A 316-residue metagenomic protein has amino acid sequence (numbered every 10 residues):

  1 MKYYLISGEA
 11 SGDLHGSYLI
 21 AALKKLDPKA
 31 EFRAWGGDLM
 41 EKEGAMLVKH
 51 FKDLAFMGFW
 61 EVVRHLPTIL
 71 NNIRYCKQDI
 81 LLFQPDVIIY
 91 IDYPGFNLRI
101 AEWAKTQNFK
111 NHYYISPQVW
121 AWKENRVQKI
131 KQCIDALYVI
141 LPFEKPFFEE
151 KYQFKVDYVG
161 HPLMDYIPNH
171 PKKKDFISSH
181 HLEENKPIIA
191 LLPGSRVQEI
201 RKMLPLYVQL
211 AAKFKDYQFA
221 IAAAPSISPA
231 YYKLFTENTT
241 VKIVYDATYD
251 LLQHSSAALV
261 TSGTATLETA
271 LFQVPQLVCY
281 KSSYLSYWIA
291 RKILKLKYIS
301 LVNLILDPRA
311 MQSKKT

Functional and structural regions predicted by a protein language model:
M1-T316: Nucleotide-activated sugar donor-binding and catalytic core shared by glycosyltransferases and related lipid-linked
